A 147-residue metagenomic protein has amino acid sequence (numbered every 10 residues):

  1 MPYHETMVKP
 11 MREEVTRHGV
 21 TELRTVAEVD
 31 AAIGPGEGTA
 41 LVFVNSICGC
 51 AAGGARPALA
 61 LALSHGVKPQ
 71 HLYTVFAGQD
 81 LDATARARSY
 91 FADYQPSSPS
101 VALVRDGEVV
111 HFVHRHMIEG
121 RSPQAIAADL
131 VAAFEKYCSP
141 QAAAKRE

Functional and structural regions predicted by a protein language model:
M1-G38, C138-A142: N-terminal leader/targeting and pre-domain segments
L23, V44, V67-R86: Thiol-based oxidoreductase modules, predominantly thioredoxin-like and allied folds used for disulfide exchange
G36-C48: Short active-site neighborhood of thiol/selenol oxidoreductases, capturing the structured segment around
A52-H65: Typically the conserved alpha-helix immediately C-terminal to a functionally engaged Cys/Sec in thioredoxin-like
S64-G66, F91-Q95, A102: Short, charge-rich binding segments
L81-S98: Short acidic (Asp/Glu) patches
Q95-A142: Non-catalytic, surface beta->alpha helical segment in thiol-disulfide oxidoreductase systems
A144-E147: Short acidic DE-rich linear segments
